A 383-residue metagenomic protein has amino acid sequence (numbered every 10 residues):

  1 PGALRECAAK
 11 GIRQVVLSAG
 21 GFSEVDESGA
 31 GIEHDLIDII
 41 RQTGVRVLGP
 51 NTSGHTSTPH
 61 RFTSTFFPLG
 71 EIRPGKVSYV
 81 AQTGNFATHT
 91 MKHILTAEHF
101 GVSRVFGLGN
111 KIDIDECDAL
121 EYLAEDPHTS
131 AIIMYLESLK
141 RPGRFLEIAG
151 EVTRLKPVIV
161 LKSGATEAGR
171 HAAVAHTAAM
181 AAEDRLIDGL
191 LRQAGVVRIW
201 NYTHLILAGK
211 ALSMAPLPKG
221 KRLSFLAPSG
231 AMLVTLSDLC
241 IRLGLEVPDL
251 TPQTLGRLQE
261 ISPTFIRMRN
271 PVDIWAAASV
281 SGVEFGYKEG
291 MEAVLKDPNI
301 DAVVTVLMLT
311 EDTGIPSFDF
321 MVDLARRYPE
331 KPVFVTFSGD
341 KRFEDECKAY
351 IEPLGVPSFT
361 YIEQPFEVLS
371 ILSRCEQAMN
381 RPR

Functional and structural regions predicted by a protein language model:
P1-R383: Catalytic-core regions of core metabolic enzymes, especially those transforming organic acids/acyl-group intermediates
